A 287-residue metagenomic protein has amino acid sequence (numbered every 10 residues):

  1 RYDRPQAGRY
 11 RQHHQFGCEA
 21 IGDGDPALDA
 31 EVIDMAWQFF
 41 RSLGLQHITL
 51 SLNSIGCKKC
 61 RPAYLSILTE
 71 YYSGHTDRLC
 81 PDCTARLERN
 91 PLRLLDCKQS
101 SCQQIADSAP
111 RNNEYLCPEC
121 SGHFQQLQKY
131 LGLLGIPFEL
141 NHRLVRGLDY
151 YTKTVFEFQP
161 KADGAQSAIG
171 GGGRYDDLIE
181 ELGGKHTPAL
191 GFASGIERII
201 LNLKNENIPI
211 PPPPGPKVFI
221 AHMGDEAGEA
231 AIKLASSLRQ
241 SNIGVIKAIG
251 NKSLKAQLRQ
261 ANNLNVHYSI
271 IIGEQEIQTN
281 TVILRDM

Functional and structural regions predicted by a protein language model:
R1-Q260, L264-M287: TRNA-recognition modules of translation machinery and tRNA-sensing kinases, especially anticodon-binding
